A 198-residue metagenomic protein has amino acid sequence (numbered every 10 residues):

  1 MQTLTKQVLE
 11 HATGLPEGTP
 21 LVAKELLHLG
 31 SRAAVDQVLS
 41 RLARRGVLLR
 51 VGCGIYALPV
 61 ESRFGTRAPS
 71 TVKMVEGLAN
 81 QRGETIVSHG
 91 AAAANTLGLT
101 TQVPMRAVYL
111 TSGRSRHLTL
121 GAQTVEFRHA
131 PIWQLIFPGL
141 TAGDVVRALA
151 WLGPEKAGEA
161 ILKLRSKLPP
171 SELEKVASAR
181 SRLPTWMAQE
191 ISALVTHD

Functional and structural regions predicted by a protein language model:
Q2-L78: Short beta-edge/loop segments at beta->alpha junctions of small alpha/beta modules that act as binding/recognition
L15, R45, R82, L97-T100 (+1 more regions): Residues at alpha-helix termini
G30, L78, L97, A148-L152: Generic structural signal for hydrophobic core residues of well-folded globular domains
V35, H89-G90, T141: Amphipathic alpha-helical interface surfaces
V51-G54, R82-G121: Short gly/ser-rich loop at a beta-strand->alpha-helix junction or flexible surface loop bordering the NTP-binding
L78, E84, H89-A92, W151-E159: Positively charged, aromatic-accented nucleic-acid-binding surfaces
T119-H129: A short, charged helix-loop
H129-D198: Hydrophobic alpha-helical interaction segments
